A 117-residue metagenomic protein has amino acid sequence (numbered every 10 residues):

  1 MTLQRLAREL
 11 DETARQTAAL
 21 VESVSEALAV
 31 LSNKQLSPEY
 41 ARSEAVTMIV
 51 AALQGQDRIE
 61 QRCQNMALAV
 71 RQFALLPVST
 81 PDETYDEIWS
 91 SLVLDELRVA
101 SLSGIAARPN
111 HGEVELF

Functional and structural regions predicted by a protein language model:
M1-S101: Signal-transmission coiled-coils
V99, A106-P109: Short terminal or interdomain "cap/linker" segment that borders an active site or interface and mediates
R108-F117: Short acidic, low-complexity intrinsically disordered linear motifs used for protein-protein interactions
